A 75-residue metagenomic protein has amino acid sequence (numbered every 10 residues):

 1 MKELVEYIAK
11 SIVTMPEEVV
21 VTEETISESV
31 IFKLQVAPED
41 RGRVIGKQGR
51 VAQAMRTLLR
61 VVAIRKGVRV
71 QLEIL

Functional and structural regions predicted by a protein language model:
M1-R43, K47, A52-L75: RNA-contacting regions in translation and RNA-metabolism proteins, encompassing KH/S1 modules where present
